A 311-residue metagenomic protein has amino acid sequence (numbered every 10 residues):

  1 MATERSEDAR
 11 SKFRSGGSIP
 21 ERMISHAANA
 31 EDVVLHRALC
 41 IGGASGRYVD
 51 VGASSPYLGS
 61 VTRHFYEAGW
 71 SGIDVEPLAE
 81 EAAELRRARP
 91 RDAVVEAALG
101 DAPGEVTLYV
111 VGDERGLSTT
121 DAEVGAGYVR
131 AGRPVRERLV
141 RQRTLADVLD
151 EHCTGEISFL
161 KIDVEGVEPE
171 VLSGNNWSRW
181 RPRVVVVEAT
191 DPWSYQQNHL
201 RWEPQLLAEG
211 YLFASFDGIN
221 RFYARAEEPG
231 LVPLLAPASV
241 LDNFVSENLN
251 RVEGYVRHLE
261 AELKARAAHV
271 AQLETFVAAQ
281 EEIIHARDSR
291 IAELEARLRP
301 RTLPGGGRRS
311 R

Functional and structural regions predicted by a protein language model:
M1-R299, L303, R308: Phosphate/nucleotide-binding beta-alpha loop and adjacent structural elements of enzyme active sites
R311: Walker A/P-loop phosphate-binding element recognition
